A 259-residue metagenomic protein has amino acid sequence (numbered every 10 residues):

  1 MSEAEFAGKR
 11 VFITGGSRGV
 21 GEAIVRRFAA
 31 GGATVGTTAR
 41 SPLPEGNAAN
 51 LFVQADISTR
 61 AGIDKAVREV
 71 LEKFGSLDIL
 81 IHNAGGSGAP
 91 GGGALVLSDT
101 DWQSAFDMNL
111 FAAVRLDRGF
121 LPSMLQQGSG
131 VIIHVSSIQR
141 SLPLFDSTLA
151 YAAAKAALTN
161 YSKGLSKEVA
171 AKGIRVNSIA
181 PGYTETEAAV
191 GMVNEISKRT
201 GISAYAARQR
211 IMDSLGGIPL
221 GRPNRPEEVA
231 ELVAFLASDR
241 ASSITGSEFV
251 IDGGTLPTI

Functional and structural regions predicted by a protein language model:
S2, G91, R222, V233-A234 (+1 more regions): Short C-terminal tail/terminal secondary-structure segment of NAD(P)H-dependent dehydrogenase/reductase domains
R10, S17-R18: Conserved glycine-rich cofactor-binding loop
A55-K65, D99, E228: The beta1-alpha1 cofactor-binding region of Rossmann-like NAD(H)/NADP(H)-dependent oxidoreductases
G91-A94, S98-F106, S214: Substrate-binding pocket helix/loop in short-chain dehydrogenase/reductase
P122, K167-E168, S242: Alpha-helical segment proximal to the catalytic Tyr-Lys
I133-A157, S162-A171, Y183-T184: Catalytic loop of short-chain dehydrogenase/reductase
A170, R175, I244-G246: Short, small/polar-rich loop/turn modules that mediate ligand/substrate recognition or access, typified
